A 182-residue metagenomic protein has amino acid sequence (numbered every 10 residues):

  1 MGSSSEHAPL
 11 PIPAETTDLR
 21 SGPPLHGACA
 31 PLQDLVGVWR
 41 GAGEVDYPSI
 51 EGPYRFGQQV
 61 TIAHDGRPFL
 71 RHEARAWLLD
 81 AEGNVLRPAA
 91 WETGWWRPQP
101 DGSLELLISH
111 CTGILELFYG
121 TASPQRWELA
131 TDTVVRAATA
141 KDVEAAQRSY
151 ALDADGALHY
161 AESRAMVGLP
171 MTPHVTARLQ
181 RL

Functional and structural regions predicted by a protein language model:
M1-F69, W77-N84, D155-A157, M166-L182: Amphipathic/hydrophobic helical signal segments and adjacent flexible N-terminal regions that mediate secretion
G41, L70-A74, L104-I108, W127-T131 (+1 more regions): Short hydrophobic/aromatic-rich beta-strand segments that constitute the beta-sheet cores of beta-sandwich/beta-barrel
Y54-F56, A90, I114, D142-E144 (+1 more regions): Residues that act as N-cap/strand-start positions at coil-to-secondary-structure junctions
R55-G57, D65-F69, A89-T93, Q99-S103 (+1 more regions): Short connector loops at helix/strand junctions that flank enzyme active sites, especially segments positioning acidic
G57-A63, E92-R97, L117-T121, A145-L152 (+2 more regions): Hydrophobic/aromatic beta-strand elements that line small-molecule binding cavities or substrate pockets in beta-rich
L79-Y119: Helix-adjacent hinge/juxtasegments
C111-E116, A122-Q147: Acidic, glycine-rich flexible loop segments
C111-T112, T133-R136, D155-A157, R164-V167: Short acidic/polar capping segments at secondary-structure boundaries
